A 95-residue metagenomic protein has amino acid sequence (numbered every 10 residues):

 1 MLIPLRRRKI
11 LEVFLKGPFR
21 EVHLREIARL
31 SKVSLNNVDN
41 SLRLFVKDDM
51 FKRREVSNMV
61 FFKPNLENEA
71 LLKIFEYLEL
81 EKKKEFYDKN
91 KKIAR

Functional and structural regions predicted by a protein language model:
M1-L11: Short alpha-helical segments that sit at the start of domains
L15-F19: Short helix-capping/hinge SLiMs at alpha-helix to coil transitions
L24-L30: A short acidic, leucine-rich amphipathic alpha-helix
N36: Key DNA-contact positions within bacterial/archaeal DNA-binding proteins
L42-R43: Short, hydrophobic-biased segments on the C-terminal half of alpha helices that form "recognition helices"
V46-E55: A short, conserved structural fragment
P64-A94: Conserved segment of winged-helix/HTH DNA-binding domains
